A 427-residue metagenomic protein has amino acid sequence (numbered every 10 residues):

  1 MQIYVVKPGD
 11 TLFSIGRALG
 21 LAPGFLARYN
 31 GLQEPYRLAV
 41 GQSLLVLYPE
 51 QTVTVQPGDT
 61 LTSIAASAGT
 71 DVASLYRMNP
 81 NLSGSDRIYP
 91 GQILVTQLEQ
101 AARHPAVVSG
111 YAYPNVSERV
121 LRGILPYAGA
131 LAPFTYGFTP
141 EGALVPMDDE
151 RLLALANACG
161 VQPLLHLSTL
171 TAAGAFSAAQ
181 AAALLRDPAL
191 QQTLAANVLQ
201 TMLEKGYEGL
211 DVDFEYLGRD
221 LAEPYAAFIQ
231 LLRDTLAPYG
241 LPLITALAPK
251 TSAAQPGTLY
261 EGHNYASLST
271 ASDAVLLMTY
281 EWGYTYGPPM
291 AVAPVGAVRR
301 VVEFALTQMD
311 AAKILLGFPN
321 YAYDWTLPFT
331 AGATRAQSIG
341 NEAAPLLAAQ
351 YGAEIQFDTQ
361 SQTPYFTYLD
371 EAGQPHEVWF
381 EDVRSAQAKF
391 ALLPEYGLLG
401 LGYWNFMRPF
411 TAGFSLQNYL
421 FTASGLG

Functional and structural regions predicted by a protein language model:
M1-L19, Q42-G69: Primarily a LysM-type cell-wall glycan-binding module
E99-T193, N197: Glycan-recognition patch characteristic of GH18 chitinases/ENGases and related GlcNAc/peptidoglycan-binding proteins
A112-Y127, P188-L203, G257-A266, E381-P394: Short, acidic/polar
L131, V212, V275, L316 (+2 more regions): Conserved, mostly hydrophobic/aromatic
T135, T193-P224, A274-P288: Active-site groove signature of glycoside hydrolases
P140-M147, E223-Q350: Substrate-binding surface in catalytic domains of secreted glycosidases
H166-A181, N320-K389, N418-G427: Glycan-binding loop/region signatures in secreted carbohydrate-active enzymes
K389-G427: Acidic/aromatic/glycine-rich contiguous surface patches that form carbohydrate-binding/processing clefts and analogous
